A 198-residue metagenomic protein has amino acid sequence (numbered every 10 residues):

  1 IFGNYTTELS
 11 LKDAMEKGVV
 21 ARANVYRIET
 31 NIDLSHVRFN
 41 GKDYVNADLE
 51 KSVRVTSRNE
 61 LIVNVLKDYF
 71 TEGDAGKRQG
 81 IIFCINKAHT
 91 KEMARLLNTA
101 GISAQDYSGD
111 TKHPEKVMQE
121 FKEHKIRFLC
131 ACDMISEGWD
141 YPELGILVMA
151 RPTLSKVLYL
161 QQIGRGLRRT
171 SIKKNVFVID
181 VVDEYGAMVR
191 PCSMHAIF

Functional and structural regions predicted by a protein language model:
N4-I81: Conserved interdomain linker/interface between the two RecA-like ATPase lobes of SF2 helicase motors
L11-A21, R168-F198: A conserved SF2-helicase RecA2
G18, L129-L147, I163-R168: SF2 helicase motor core recognition
Y26, C132, A150: Conserved residues at the C-terminal ends of beta-strands
I81, K91-S136: Conserved helicase ATPase core of P-loop NTP-dependent helicases/translocases
L154-V176: Conserved SF2 helicase motif VI
